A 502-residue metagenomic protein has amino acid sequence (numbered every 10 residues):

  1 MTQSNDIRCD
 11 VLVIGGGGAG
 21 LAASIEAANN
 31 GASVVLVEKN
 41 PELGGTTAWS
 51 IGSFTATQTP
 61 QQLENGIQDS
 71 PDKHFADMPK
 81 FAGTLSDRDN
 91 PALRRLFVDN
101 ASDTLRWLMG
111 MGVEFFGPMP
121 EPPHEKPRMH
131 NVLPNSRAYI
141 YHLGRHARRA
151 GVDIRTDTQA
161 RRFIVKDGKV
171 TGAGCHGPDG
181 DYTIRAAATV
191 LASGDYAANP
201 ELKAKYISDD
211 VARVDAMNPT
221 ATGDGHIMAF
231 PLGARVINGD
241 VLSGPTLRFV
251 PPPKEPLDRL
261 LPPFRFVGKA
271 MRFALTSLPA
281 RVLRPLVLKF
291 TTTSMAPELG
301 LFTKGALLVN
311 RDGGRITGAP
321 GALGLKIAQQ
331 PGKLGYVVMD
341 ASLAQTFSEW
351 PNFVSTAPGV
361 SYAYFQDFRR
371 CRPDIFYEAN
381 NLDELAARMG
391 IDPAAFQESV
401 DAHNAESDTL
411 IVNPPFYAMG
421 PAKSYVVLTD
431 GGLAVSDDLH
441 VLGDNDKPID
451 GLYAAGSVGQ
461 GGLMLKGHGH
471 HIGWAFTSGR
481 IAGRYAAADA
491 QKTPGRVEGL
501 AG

Functional and structural regions predicted by a protein language model:
M1-V11, N29, Q460-G461, Q491 (+1 more regions): Extreme N-terminal leader/targeting segments of oxidoreductases
V11-L36: N-terminal Rossmann-like FAD-binding beta1-loop-alpha1 element of flavoenzymes
G15, A186, A192-S193, R311 (+1 more regions): Short, well-ordered coil/turn residues at beta-beta hairpins and beta-strand->alpha-helix junctions within
S33, K39-D153, Q159-R162, L308 (+1 more regions): Conserved N-terminal/central alpha/beta ligand/cofactor-binding core
I164-T183, T189: Conserved beta-strand-loop-beta-strand element in the redox core of flavoprotein oxidoreductases
G177, I184-F266, I472, I481: Glycine-rich loop(s) and the adjacent beta-strand/alpha-helix scaffold that form part
T222, H226-R388: An anion/pyrophosphate-binding glycine-rich loop and adjacent beta-alpha core in soluble alpha-beta enzymes
I391-G462, K466: A glycine-rich dinucleotide-binding beta-alpha-beta segment and adjacent secondary-structure elements that constitute
